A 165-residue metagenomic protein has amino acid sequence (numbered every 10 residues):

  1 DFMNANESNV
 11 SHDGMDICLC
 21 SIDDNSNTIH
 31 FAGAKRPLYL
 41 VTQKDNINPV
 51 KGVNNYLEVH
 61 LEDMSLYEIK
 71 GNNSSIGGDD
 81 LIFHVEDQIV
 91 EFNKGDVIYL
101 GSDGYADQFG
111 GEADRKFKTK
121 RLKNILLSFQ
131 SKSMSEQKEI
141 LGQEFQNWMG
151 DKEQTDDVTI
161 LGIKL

Functional and structural regions predicted by a protein language model:
D1-L165: Conserved subregion of the PPM/PP2C metallophosphatase catalytic domain
